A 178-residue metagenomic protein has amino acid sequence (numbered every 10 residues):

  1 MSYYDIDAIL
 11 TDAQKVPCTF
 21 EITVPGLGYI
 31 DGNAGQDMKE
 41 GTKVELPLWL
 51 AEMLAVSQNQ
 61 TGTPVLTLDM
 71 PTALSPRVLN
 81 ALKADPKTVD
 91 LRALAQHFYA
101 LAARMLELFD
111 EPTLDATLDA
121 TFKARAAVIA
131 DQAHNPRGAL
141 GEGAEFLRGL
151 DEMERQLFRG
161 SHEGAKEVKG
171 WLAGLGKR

Functional and structural regions predicted by a protein language model:
S2-D7, A73-R178: Charge/polar-rich, low-complexity and marginally structured segments
Y3, F20-E21: Short acidic, flexible loop segments centered on an aromatic residue
I9, Q14, I22-K83: Compact, well-ordered interaction domains used in eukaryotic information-processing assemblies
